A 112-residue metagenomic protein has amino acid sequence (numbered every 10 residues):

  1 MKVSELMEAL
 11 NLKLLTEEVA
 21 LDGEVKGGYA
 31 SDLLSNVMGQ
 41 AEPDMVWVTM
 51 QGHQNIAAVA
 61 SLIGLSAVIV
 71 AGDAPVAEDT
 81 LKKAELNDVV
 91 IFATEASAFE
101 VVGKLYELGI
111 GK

Functional and structural regions predicted by a protein language model:
V3-M45: N-terminal first-folded block
G23, L34-V46, M50-K112: Feature captures the catalytic cores and cofactor-binding loops of soluble hydro-lyases/lyases that act on carboxylate
